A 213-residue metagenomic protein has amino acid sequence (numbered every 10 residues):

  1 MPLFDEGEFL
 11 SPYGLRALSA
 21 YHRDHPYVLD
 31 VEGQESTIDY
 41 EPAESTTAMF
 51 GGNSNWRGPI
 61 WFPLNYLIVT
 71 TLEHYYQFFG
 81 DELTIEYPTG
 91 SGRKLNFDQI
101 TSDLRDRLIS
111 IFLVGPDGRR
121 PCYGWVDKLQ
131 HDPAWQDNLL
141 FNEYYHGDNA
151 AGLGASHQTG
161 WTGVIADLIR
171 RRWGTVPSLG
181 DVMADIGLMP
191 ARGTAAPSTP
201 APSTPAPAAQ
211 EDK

Functional and structural regions predicted by a protein language model:
M1-K213: Acidic, mature catalytic/reactive cores of soluble proteins
